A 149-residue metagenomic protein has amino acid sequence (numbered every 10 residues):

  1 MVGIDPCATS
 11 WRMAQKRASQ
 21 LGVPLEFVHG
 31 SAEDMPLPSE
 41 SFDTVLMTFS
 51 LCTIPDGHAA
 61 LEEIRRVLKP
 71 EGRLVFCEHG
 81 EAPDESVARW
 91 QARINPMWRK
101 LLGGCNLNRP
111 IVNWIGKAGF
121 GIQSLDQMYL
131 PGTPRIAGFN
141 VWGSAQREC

Functional and structural regions predicted by a protein language model:
M1-D34: Class I SAM-dependent methyltransferase SAM/SAH-binding core
E33-V45: A short acidic, Gly/Pro-enriched loop at the edge of an enzyme's catalytic core that lines a small-molecule cofactor
D43-D56: A short SAM/SAH-binding and catalytic strip from SAM-dependent methyltransferases
H58-P70: A short glycine-rich, Lys/Arg-flanked "PGG" loop and its adjoining helix->strand segment in the class I
E71-H79: Conserved beta-strand signature within the Rossmann-like core of class I S-adenosyl-L-methionine
H79-D84, L130: Short "lid" loop at the C-terminus of a central beta-strand within the Rossmann-like core of SAM-dependent
G103-G119: Short alpha-helix
F120-Q123, Q127-C149: Core SAM-dependent methyltransferase catalytic element
